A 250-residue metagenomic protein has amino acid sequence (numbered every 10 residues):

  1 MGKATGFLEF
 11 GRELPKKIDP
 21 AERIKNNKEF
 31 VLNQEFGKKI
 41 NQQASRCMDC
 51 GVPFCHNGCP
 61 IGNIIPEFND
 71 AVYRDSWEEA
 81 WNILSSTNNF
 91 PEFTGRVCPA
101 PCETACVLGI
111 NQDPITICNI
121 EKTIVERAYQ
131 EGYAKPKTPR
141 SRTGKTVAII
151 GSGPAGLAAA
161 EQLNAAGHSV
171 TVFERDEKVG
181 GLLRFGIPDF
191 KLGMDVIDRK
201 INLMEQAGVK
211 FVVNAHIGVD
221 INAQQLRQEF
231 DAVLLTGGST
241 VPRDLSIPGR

Functional and structural regions predicted by a protein language model:
M1-T146, M194, V233-R250: Ferredoxin-type iron-sulfur electron-transfer modules and their immediate structural context
W81-N88, P101, I120, L183-D231: N-terminal Rossmann-like dinucleotide/flavin-binding domain of flavoprotein oxidoreductases that bind FAD/FMN
N89, G153-A155, K178: Residue-level detector of alpha-helix initiation sites
T146-T171: N-terminal Rossmann-like FAD-binding beta1-loop-alpha1 element of flavoenzymes
G156, V219, T240-R243: Glycine-rich nucleotide phosphate-binding loop and flanking beta-alpha elements of Rossmann-like dinucleotide-binding
A160-Q162, R184-F185, L245-G249: Short amphipathic alpha-helical segments
H168-R184: Glycine-rich FAD pyrophosphate-binding loop
